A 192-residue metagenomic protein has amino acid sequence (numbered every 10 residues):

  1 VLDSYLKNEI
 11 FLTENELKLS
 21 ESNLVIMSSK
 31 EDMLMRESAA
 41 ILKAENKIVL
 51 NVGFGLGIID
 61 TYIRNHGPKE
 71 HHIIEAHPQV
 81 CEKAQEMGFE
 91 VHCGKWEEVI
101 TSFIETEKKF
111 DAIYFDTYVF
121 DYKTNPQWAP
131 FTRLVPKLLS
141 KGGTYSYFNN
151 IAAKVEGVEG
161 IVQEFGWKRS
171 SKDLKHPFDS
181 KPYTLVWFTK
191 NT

Functional and structural regions predicted by a protein language model:
V1-N46: Class I SAM-dependent methyltransferase Rossmann-like catalytic core, especially the SAM/SAH-binding loop
K43, G67, L138-K141: A generic alpha-to-beta junction signature in SAM-dependent methyltransferases
E45-G57: Conserved class I S-adenosyl-L-methionine
L56-P68: Conserved SAM-binding loop of SAM-dependent methyltransferases across substrates and taxa, primarily the Class I
E70-E75: Conserved SAM-binding motif I beta-strand of class I
A76-E105: S-adenosyl-L-methionine
S102-T117: A short acidic, Gly/Pro-enriched loop at the edge of an enzyme's catalytic core that lines a small-molecule cofactor
K123-N191: C-terminal substrate-binding/active-site "lid" region of AdoMet-derived donor-dependent transferases
